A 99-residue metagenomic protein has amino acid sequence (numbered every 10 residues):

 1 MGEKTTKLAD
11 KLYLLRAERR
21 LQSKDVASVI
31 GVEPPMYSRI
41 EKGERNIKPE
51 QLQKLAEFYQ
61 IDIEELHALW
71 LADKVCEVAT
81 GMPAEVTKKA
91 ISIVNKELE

Functional and structural regions predicted by a protein language model:
M1-E18: A short, Lys/Arg-rich alpha-helix, primarily the initiator
K11, Q22, K48-Q51: Residues that mark the N-terminal boundary/hinge immediately upstream of a DNA-recognition element
R20-R39, K54: Short alpha-helical DNA-recognition segment
K42: Short, conserved catalytic or interaction motifs in soluble domains
K48-E65: DNA major-groove recognition helix of helix-turn-helix/homeodomain DNA-binding modules
H67-E99: Short, charged recognition helix plus adjacent turn of helix-turn-helix-like nucleic-acid-binding domains
